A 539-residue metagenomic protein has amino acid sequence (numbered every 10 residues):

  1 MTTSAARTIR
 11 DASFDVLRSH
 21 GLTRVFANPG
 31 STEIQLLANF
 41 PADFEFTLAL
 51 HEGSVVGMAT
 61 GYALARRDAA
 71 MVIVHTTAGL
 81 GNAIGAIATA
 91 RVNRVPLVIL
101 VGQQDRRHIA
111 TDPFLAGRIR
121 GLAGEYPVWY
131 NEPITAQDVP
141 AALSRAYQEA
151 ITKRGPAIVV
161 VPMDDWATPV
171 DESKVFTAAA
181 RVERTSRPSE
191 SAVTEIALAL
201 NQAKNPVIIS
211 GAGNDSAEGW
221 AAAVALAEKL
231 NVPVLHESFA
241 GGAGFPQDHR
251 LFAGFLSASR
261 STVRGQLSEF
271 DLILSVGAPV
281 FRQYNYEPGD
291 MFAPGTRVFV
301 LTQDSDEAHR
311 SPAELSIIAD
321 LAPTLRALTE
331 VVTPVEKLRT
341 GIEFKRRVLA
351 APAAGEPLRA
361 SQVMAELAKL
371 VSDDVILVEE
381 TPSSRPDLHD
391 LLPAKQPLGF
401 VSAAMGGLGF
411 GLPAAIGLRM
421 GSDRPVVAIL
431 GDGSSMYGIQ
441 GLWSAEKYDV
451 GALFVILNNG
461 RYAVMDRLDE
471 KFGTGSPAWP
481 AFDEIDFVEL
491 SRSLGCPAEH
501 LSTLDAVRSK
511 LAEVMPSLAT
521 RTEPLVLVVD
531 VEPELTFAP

Functional and structural regions predicted by a protein language model:
M1-H20, D138-K204, A327-P334: Cofactor-/ligand-binding subdomain signature composed of acidic, glycine-rich, tryptophan-containing flexible loops
M1-T8, Q137, V160, E172-K174 (+4 more regions): Phosphate/pyrophosphate-binding active-site segments
A5-A88, V92: N-terminal cofactor/phosphate-binding cores enriched in small/glycine residues, especially glycine-rich loops such as
R10-F14, R18-T23, A27-T32, L36-A38 (+1 more regions): Active-site diphosphate/adenylate-binding microenvironment
T23-R24, L64-V101, G124-F176, I196-A199 (+3 more regions): Structural signature of the thiamine diphosphate
D43, L64, A212-F299, P393-R424 (+4 more regions): Glycine-rich, anion-gripping cofactor-binding loops and their flanking helix/strand elements in enzyme active sites
L100, H108-L115, A258, R264 (+4 more regions): Thiamine diphosphate
V101-A141, R184, A240-G341, V514: Glycine-rich, acidic loop regions that bind phosphate or pyrophosphate groups
